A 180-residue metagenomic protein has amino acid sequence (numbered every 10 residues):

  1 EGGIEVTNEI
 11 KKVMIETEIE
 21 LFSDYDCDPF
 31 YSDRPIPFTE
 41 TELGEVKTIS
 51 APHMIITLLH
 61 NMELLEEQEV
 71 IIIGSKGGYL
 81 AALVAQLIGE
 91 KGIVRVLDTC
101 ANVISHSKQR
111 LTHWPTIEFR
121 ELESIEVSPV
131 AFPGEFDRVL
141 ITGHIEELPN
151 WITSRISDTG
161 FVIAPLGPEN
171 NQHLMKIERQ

Functional and structural regions predicted by a protein language model:
E1-L87, N102-H106, L111-H113: Class I SAM-dependent transferase core
L59, E63-Q180: Conserved nucleotide-cofactor-binding alpha/beta core module
